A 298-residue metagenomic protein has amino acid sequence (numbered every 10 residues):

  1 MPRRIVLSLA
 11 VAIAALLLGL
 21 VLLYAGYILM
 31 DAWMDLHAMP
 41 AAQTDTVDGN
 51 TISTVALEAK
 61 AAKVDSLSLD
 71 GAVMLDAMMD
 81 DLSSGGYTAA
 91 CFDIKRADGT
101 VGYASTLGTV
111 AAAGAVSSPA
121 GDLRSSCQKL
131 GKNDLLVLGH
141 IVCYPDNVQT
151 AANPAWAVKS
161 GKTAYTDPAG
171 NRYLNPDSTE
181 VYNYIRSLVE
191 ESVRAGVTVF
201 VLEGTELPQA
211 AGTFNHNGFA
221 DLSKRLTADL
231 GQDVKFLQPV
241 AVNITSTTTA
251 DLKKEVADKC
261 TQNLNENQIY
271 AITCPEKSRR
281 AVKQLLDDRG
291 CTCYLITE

Functional and structural regions predicted by a protein language model:
M1-L22: N-terminal Sec-pathway targeting helices
A25-Y27, D31, A250-E298: Substrate-binding cleft of secreted/luminal carbohydrate-active enzymes
D31-K60: N-terminal, intrinsically disordered, polar/charged segments of Gram-positive cell-envelope systems that serve as
D45, R96-I141, L188, L207-V234: Aromatic-lined substrate-binding rim segments of carbohydrate-active enzymes
N50-K63, Y144-E190: Active-site-adjacent "subsite" loops/lids of carbohydrate-active enzymes
V73-V101, E191-E203, D258-A271: Catalytic domains of carbohydrate-active enzymes, especially glycoside hydrolases
A89-I94, P119-Y165: Glycine-rich, aromatic-flanked loop segments that form ligand/cofactor-binding clefts across common enzyme folds
L136-D146, V201-E203, G218-L252, T273-P275 (+1 more regions): Aromatic-lined carbohydrate-recognition surfaces of secreted/lumenal glycan-active proteins
